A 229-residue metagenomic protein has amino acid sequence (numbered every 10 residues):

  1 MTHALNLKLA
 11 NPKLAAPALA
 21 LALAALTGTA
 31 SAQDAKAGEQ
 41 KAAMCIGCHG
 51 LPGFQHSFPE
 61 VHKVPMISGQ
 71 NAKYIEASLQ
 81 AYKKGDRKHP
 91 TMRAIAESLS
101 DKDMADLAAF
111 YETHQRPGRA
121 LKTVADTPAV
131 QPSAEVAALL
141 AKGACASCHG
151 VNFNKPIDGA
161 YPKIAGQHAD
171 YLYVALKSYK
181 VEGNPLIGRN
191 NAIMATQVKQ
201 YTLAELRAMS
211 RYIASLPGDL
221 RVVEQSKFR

Functional and structural regions predicted by a protein language model:
M1-P12: N-terminal secretory signal peptides that target proteins for export/translocation
A15-A25: Bacterial N-terminal signal peptides
G28-A32: Sec/Tat signal peptide C-region and signal peptidase I cleavage site
Q33-Q55, A125-F153, Q225-R229: Sequence/structural segment immediately N-terminal to covalent heme-attachment motifs in c-type and related
A35, V61-M66, A72, E76-K122 (+1 more regions): Acidic (E/D-rich), amphipathic helical modules within compact regulatory domains
E39, G53-Y82, R93-S98, A138 (+3 more regions): Gly/Gly-Pro-rich "capping" loops immediately C-terminal to redox-active cysteine motifs in periplasmic/lumenal
A43-I46, D106, Q115, A120-T123 (+3 more regions): Intrinsic, low-complexity N-terminal interaction/targeting segments
E97-K122, Q197-Q225: C-terminal capping alpha-helices of c-type cytochrome domains
